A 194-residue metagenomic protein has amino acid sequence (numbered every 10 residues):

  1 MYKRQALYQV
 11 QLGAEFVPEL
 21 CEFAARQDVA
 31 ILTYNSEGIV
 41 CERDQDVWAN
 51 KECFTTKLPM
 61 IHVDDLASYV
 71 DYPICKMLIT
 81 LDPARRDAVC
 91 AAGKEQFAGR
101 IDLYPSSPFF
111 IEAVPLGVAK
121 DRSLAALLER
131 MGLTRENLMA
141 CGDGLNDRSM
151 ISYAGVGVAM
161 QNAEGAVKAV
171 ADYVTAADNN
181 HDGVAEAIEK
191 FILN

Functional and structural regions predicted by a protein language model:
M1-Y2: Short, small-residue-biased leader/transition segments that mark boundaries at the very start of proteins
A6-Q9, V174-T175: Short glycine-enriched, charge-decorated loop/helix-capping segments at active-site entrances that position
Q9-P18: Active-site-adjacent loop/tail segments of enzyme domains
Q9-V10, T55, G117, S152: Short, flexible loop segments at the rims of nucleotide/cofactor-binding pockets, characterized by
V17-E19, F23, Q27-C141: Conserved acidic, metal-coordinating active-site core of Asp-based, Mg2+-dependent phosphoryl-transfer enzymes
E112-N194: Mg2+-dependent phosphoryl-transfer enzymes with acidic/Ser/Thr/Gly-rich catalytic loops
